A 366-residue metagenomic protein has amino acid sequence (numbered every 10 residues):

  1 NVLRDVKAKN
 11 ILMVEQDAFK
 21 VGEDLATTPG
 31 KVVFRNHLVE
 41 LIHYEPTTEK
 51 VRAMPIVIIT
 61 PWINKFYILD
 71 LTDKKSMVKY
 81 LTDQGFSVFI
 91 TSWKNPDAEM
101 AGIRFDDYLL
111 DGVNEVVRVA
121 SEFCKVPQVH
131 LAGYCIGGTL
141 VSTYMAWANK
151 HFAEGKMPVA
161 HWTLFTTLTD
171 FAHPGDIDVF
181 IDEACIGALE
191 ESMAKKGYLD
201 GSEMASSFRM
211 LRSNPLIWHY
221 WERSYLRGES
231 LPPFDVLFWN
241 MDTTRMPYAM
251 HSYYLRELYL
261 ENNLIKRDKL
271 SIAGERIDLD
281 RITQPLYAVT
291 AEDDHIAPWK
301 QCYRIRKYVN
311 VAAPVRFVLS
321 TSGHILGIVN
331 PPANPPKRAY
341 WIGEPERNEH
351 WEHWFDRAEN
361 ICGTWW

Functional and structural regions predicted by a protein language model:
N1, R118, E122, V126-P127 (+1 more regions): Alpha/beta-hydrolase-fold enzymes
D5-A98: Short, surface-exposed "cap/lid" segments of acyl-processing enzymes
M100-C124: Alpha/beta-hydrolase active-site loop
G133-G137: Gly/Ala-rich beta-loop-alpha elbow adjacent to hydrolase catalytic centers
L255, I305, V309-E346: Catalytic histidine neighborhood in serine/cysteine hydrolases with alpha/beta-hydrolase-type architecture
R281-L286, P298, N310-P314: Short, proline-enriched alpha-helix->beta-strand connector loops that line the catalytic pocket of alpha/beta-hydrolase
A288-T290, D294: Short beta-strand/loop motif that positions the catalytic acidic residue of the alpha/beta-hydrolase fold
H295-Q301: Conserved alpha/beta-hydrolase "acid-adjacent" motif
